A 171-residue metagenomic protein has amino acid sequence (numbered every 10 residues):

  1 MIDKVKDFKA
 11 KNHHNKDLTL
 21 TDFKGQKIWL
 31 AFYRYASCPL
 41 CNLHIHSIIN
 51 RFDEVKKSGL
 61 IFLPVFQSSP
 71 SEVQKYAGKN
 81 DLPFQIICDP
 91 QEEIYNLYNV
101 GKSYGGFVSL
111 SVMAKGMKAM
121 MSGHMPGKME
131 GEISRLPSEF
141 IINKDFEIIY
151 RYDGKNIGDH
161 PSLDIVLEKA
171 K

Functional and structural regions predicted by a protein language model:
M1-T21: N-terminal "domain-start" segment that seeds a small globular fold
T21-I48: Short active-site neighborhood of thiol/selenol oxidoreductases, capturing the structured segment around
Y33, F66, N143: Short beta-strand/turn micro-motifs composed of small residues that flank or help shape donor/cofactor-binding pockets
H44-L97: Structural microenvironment flanking redox-active thiols in thiol-disulfide oxidoreductases
D89-G158: Thiol/selenol-based redox catalytic cores and closely related redox-interacting motifs
I157-K171: A short, polar/charged loop-to-alpha-helix boundary motif
